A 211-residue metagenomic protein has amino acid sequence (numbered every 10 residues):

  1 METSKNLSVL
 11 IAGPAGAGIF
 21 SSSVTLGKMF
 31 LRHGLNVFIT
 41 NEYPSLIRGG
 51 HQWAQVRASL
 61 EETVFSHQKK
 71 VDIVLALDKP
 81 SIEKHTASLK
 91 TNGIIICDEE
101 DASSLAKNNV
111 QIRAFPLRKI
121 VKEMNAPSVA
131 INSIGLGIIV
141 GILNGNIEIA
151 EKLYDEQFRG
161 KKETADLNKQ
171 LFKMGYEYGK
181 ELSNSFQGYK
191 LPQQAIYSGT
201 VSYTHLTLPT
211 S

Functional and structural regions predicted by a protein language model:
M1-L7, A102-S103, K107-Y203: Aromatic-enriched
L7-K70, V74: Anionic-ligand anchoring segments at beta-strand to alpha-helix junctions in alpha/beta enzyme folds, i.e., glycine
P14, N41-Y43, S59-L60, V71 (+5 more regions): Fold-independent oxyanion-binding glycine-rich loops and adjacent beta-strand/coil segments at enzyme active sites
I19-S23, E83-K84, L206: Short glycine/serine/threonine-rich phosphate/pyrophosphate-binding segments that cradle anionic phosphate groups
T25-M29, K90-N92, A106: Short, solvent-exposed amphipathic alpha-helical segments in soluble enzyme and RNA/protein-processing domains
V71, N92-G93, N109: Short, well-ordered alpha-helix to beta-strand connector turns
T86-S104: ADP-ribose/adenylate-binding Rossmann-like module
T204-T210: Conserved small/polar residues in nucleotide/adenosyl-binding loops
